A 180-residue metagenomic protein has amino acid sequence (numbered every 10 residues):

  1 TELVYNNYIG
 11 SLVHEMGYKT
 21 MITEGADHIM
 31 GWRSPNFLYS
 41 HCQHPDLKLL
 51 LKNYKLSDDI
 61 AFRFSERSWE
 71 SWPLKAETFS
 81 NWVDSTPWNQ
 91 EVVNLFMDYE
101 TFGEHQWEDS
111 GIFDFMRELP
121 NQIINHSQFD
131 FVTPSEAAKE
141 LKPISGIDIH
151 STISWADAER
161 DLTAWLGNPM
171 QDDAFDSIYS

Functional and structural regions predicted by a protein language model:
T1-V13: A conserved hydrophobic secondary-structure block that centers on an alpha-helix together with its immediately flanking
E2-V4, D27, K55-L56: Short acidic/polar capping segments at secondary-structure boundaries
V4-Y5, I29-M30, E140: Short secondary-structure capping/turn micro-motifs that flank functional sites
G10-L51: Acidic, His- and aromatic-enriched active-site or binding-groove loops in soluble protein domains that engage sugars
F37-L47, L51-Y54, D59, E66-W69 (+2 more regions): Active-site and substrate-binding clefts of carbohydrate-active enzymes
